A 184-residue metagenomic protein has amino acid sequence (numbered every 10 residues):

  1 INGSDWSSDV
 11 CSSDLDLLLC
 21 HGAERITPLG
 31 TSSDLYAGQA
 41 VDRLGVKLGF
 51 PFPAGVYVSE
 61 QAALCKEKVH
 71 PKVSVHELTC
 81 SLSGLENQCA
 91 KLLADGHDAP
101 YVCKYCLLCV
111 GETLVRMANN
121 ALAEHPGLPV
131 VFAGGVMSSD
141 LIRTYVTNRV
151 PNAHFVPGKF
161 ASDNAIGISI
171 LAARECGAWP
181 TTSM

Functional and structural regions predicted by a protein language model:
I1-V10: Single conserved hydrophobic/aromatic residue that forms the stacking wall/gate of nucleotide- or nucleobase-binding
C11-D14, A37, G134-V136: A short acidic Gly-Thr/Ser loop motif
L15-H97, A178-M184: A short helix-loop
V75-S83, N87-V131: Adenine-nucleotide phosphate-binding core of ATP-dependent small-molecule kinases
G127-V146: Glycine-rich phosphate-binding loops at beta-strand->alpha-helix junctions
V130, T147-I168: Conserved phosphate-binding/catalytic loops in two-lobed NTP-binding clefts
S138-L141, A161-G177: Claisen-condensing/thiolase-fold acyl-transfer catalytic domains that form or cleave C-C bonds in fatty acid
